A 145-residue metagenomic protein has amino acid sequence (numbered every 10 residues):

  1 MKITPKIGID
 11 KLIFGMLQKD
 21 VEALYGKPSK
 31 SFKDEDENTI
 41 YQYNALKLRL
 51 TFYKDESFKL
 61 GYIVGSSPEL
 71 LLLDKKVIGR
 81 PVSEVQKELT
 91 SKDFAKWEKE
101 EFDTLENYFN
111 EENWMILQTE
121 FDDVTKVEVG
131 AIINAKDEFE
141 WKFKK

Functional and structural regions predicted by a protein language model:
M1-K145: Short helix/turn-capping signatures at newly exposed starts of structured segments
